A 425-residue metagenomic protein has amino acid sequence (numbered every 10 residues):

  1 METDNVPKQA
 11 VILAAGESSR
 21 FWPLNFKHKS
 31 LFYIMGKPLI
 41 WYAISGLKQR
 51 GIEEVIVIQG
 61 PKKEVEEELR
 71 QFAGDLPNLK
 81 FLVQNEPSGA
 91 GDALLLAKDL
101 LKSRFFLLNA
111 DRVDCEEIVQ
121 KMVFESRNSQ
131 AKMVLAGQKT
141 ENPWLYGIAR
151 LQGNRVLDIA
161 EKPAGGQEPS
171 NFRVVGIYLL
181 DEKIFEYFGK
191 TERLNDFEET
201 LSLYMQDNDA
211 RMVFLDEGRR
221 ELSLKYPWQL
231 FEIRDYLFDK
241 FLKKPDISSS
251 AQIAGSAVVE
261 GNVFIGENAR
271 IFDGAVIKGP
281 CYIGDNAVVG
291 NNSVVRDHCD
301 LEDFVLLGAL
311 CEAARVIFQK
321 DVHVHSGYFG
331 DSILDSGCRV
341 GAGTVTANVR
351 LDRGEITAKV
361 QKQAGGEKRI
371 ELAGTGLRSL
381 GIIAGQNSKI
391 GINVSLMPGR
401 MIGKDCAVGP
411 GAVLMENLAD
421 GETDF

Functional and structural regions predicted by a protein language model:
M1-I12, R20, F32-Y33, K37-A110: Conserved N-terminal catalytic core of the sugar/cofactor nucleotidyltransferase
S18-W22, W144: Short N-terminal binding/cap micro-motifs at the start of the first secondary-structure element
F106, R127, R155-F238: Catalytic-core segments of class I nucleotidyltransferases/pyrophosphorylases that form NMP-activated intermediates
L108, D114-C115, L180, V340 (+1 more regions): Hydrophobic/aromatic residue at the end of a short beta strand that borders the catalytic acidic motif
E116-W144: Conserved donor-nucleotide/metal-binding helix-loop-beta segment in metal-dependent transferases, i.e., the alpha-helix
L237-V258: Long, charged amphipathic helices and adjacent flexible linkers at domain junctions
V258-E312, V316: Acidic, glycine-rich loop-and-beta core segments that form the ion-binding/anion-interacting portion of active sites
L307-F425: Glycine-rich hexapeptide-repeat left-handed beta-helix
